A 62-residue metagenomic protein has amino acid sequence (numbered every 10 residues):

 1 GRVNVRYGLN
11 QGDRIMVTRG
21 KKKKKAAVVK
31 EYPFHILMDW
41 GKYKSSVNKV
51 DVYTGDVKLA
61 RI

Functional and structural regions predicted by a protein language model:
G1-Q11: Mixed-charge, Lys/Arg-rich low-complexity intrinsically disordered regions
K24-E31: Short beta-strand-centered aromatic/proline hotspots
I36-G41: SH3/SH3-like beta-barrel fold
Y43-I62: Intrinsically disordered, low-complexity, charged/polar segments
